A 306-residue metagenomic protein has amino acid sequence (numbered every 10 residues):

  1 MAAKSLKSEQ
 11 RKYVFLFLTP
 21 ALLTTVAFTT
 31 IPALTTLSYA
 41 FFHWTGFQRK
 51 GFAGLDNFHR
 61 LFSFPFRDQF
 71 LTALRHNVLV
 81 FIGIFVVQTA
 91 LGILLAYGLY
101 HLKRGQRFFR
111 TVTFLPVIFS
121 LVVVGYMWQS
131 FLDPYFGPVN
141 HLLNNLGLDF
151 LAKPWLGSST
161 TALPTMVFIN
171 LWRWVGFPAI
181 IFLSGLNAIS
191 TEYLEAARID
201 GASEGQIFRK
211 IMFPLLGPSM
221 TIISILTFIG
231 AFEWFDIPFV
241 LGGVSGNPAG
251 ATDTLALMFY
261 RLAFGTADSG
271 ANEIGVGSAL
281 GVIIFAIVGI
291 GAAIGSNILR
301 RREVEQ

Functional and structural regions predicted by a protein language model:
K4-Q306: A structural signal for multi-pass alpha-helical bundles of membrane permease subunits that mediate small-molecule
